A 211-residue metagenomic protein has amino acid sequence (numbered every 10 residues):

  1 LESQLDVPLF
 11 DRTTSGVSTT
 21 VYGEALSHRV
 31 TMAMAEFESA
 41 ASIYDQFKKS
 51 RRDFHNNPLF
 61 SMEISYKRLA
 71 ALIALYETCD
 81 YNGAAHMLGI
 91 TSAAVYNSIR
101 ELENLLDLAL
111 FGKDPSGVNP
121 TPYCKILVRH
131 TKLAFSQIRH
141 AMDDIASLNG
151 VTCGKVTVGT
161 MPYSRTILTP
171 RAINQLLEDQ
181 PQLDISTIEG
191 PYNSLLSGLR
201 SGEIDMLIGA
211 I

Functional and structural regions predicted by a protein language model:
E2-T19, E103-P120: A short LG(V/I)-centered, amphipathic sequence patch enriched for acidic residue(s) preceding the LG motif
G16-V17, E38-I64, S116-V118, S136-T157: Short helix-loop hinge/linker segments at domain boundaries
T20, L72, A84-A85, T121 (+1 more regions): Hydrophobic two-helix hairpin corresponding to the core of helix-turn-helix DNA-binding domains
L59-I73, T78, K125: Short alpha-helical elements of helix-turn-helix
S61-L69, S92-A93, L133-S136, D143 (+4 more regions): N-terminal winged-helix
L75-M87: Short helix-boundary/capping micro-motifs
Y81-A84, A93, R100: Residues within helix-turn-helix
R200-G209: Alpha-to-beta junction loops
